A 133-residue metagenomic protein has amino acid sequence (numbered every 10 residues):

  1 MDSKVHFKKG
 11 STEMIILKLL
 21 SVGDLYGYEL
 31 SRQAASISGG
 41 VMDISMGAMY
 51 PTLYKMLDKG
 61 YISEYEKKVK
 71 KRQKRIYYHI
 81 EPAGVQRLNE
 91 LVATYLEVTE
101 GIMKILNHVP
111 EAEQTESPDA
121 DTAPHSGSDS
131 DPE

Functional and structural regions predicted by a protein language model:
M1-K4, S63, E90-E133: C-terminal regulatory/oligomerization modules of transcriptional regulators
V5-A48: N-terminal helix-turn-helix DNA-binding core of bacterial DNA-binding proteins
S11, I15, R75, H79 (+1 more regions): Amphipathic alpha-helical recognition patches that constitute DNA-binding helices
L19-V22, V41, R87, L91-T94 (+1 more regions): Histidine kinase transmitter module recognition
M49-M56: Basic amphipathic alpha-helical segments that dock to polyanions
L57-K74, H79: Beta-hairpin "wing" of winged helix-turn-helix
